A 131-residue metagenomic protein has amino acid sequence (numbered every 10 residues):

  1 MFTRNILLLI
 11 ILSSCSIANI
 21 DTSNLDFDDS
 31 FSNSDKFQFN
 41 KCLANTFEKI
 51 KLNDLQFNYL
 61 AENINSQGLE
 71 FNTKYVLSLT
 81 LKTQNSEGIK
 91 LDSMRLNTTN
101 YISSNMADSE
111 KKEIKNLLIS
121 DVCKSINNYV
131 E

Functional and structural regions predicted by a protein language model:
M1-C15: Sec-dependent bacterial lipoprotein signal peptides
S14-S30: Bacterial Sec signal peptide processing site at the extreme N-terminus
S30-F37, L91-D92, I102: General structural signal for secondary-structure boundaries
S32-L55: N-terminal secretory signal peptides
K36, N40, A44, K74-V76 (+3 more regions): Extracytoplasmic/secreted envelope proteins and their assembly/folding machinery, especially bacterial periplasmic
K49-K112, S120: Surface-exposed short loop/turn segments
S109-E131: Short, well-ordered alpha-helical segments
